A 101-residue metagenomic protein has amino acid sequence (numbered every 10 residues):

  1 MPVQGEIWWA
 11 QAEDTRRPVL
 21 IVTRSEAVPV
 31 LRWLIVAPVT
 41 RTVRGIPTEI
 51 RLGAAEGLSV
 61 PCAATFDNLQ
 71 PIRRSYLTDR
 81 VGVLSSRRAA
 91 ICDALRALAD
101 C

Functional and structural regions predicted by a protein language model:
T15-A54: Compact nucleic-acid interaction/catalytic patches
A55-C101: C-terminal terminal-subdomain/extension
